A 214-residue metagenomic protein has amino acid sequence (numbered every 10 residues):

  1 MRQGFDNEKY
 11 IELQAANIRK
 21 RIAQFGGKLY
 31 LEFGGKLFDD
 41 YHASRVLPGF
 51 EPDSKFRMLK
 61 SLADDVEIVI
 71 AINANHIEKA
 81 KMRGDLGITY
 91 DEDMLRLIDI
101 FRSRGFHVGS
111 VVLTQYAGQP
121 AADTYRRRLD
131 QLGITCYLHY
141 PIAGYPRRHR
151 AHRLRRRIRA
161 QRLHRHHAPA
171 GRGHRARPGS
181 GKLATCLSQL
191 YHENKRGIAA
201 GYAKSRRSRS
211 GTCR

Functional and structural regions predicted by a protein language model:
M1-H174, Q189, N194-R214: Flexible phosphate-sensing "switch/lid" loops adjacent to ATP/NTP-binding sites across phosphate-transfer
R177-P178: The conserved Walker
A184-T185: Hydrophobic positions on the alpha1 helix immediately C-terminal to the Walker A/P-loop
